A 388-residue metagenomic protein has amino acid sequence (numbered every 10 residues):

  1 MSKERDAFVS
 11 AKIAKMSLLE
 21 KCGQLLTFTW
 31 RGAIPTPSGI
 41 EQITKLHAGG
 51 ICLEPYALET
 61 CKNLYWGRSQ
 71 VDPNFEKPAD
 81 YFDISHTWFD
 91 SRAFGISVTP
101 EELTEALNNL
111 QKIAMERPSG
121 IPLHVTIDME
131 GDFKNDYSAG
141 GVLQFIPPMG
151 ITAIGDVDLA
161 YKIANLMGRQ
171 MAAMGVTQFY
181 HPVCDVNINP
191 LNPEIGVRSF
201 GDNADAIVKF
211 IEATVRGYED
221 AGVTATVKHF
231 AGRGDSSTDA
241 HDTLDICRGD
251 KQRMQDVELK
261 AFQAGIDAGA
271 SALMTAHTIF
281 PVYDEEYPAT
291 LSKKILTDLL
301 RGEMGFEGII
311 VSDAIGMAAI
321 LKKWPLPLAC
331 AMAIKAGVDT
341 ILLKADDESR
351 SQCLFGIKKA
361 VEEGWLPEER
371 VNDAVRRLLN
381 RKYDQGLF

Functional and structural regions predicted by a protein language model:
S2-T29: Mature N-terminal segment immediately following signal peptide/propeptide cleavage in secreted/periplasmic
F8-I13, P35-G39, D256-Q263: Alpha-helical scaffolding within the catalytic cores of extracellular/periplasmic polymer-degrading hydrolases
Q24, G49, S119-L123, G175-T177 (+5 more regions): Short, well-ordered coil/turn segments that N-cap beta-strands
I40-I207, H229, G234-R248, A276-A289 (+2 more regions): Enzymes and membrane/adaptor proteins characterized by extended Gly/Ser/Thr/Asp/Glu-rich, aromatic-dotted
F210-V227, A231, A240, D250-A272: Phosphate/pyrophosphate-binding betaalpha-module
T297-I310, A314: Catalytic PLP-binding core of fold-type I/II PLP enzymes
K359, E363-F388: Mid-to-C-terminal alpha-helical segments outside catalytic/metal-binding sites
